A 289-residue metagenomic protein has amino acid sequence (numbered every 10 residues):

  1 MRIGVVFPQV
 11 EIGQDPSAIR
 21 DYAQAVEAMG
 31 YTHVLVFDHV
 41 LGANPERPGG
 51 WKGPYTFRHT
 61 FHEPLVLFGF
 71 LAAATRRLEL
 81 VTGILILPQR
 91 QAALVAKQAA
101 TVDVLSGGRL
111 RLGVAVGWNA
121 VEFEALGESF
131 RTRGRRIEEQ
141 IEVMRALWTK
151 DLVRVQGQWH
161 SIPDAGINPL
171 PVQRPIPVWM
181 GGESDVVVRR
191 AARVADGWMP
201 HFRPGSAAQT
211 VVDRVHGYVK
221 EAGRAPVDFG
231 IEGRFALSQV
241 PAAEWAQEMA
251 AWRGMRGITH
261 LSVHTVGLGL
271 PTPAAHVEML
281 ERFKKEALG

Functional and structural regions predicted by a protein language model:
M1-G289: Active-site-adjacent structural elements that line small-molecule/cofactor binding pockets in enzymes
